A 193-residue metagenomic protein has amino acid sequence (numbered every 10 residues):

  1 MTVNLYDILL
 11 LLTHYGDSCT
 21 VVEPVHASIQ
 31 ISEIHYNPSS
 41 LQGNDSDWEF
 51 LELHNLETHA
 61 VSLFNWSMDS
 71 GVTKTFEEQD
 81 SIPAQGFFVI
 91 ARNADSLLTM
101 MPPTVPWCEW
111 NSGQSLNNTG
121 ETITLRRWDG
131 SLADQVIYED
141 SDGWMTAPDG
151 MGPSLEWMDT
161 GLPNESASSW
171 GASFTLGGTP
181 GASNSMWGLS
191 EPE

Functional and structural regions predicted by a protein language model:
M1, L189-E193: Disulfide-bonded cysteine-rich modules in secreted/extracellular proteins, activating on the conserved Cys frameworks
M1-C19: Alpha-helical segments with a strong preference for the paired helices of cellulosomal dockerin domains
T20-A167, A172-T179, E191: Activation on beta-sandwich/Ig-like modules and their edge loops
